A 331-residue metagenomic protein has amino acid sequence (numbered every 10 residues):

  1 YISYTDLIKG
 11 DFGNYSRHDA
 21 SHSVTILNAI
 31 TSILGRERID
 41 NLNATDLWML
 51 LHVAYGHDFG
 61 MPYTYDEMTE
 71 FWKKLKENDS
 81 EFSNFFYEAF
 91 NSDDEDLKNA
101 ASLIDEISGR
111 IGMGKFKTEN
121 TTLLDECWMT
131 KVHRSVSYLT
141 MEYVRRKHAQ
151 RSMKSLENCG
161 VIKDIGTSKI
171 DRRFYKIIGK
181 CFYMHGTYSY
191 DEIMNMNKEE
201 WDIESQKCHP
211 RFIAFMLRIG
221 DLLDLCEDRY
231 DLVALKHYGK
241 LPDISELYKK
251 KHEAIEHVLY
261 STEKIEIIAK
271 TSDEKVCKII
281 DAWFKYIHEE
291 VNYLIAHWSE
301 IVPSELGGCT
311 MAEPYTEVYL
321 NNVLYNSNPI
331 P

Functional and structural regions predicted by a protein language model:
I2-T25, S135-Y138: Active-site flanking loop/helix segments enriched in acidic
F12, R36-R38: Short, hydrophobic transmembrane alpha-helix segments
Y15-I30, V144-S152, P331: Phosphate/oxyanion-binding active-site loops and adjacent basic polyanion-contact surfaces
R17, S32, Y188, M194-K198 (+2 more regions): Generic detector of bulky aromatic hydrophobic side chains
D19, N43, R172, I330-P331: General structural signal for secondary-structure boundaries
S21-R36, N158-I162, Y286-H297: Zn2+-dependent metallopeptidase catalytic core
D40-Y260: Divalent metal-dependent catalytic cores for phosphoryl transfer on phosphate-bearing substrates
K198-P331: C-terminal effector/catalytic modules and regulatory tails appended to multi-domain proteins
